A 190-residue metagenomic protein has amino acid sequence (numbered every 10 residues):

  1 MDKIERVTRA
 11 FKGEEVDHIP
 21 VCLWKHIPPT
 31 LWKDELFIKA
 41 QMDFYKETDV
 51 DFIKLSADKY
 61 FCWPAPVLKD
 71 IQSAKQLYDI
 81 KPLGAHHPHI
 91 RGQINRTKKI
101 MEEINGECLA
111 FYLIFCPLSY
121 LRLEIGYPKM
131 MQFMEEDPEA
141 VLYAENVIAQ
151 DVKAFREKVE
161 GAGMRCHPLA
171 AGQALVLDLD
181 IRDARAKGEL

Functional and structural regions predicted by a protein language model:
M1-P28, A40, D51-L55, A85-L190: Active-site loop segments of alpha/beta catalytic cores
E15-D79: N-terminal capping/small domains of soluble enzymes
K75-H89: A generic, well-ordered mixed alpha/beta core segment in the N-terminal half of proteins
